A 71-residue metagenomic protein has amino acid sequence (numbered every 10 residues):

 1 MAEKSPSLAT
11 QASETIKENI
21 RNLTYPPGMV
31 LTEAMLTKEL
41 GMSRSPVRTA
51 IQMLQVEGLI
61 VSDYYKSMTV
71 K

Functional and structural regions predicted by a protein language model:
M1-K71: Short linear motifs at protein or domain termini
